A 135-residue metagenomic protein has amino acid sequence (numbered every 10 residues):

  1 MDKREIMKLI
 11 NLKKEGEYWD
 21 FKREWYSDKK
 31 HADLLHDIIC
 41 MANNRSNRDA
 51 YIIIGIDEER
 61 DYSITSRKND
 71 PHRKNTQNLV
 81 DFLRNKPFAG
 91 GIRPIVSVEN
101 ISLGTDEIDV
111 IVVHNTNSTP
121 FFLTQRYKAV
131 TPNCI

Functional and structural regions predicted by a protein language model:
M1-I135: Conserved N-terminal catalytic/coupling substructures associated with nucleotide/phosphate chemistry
